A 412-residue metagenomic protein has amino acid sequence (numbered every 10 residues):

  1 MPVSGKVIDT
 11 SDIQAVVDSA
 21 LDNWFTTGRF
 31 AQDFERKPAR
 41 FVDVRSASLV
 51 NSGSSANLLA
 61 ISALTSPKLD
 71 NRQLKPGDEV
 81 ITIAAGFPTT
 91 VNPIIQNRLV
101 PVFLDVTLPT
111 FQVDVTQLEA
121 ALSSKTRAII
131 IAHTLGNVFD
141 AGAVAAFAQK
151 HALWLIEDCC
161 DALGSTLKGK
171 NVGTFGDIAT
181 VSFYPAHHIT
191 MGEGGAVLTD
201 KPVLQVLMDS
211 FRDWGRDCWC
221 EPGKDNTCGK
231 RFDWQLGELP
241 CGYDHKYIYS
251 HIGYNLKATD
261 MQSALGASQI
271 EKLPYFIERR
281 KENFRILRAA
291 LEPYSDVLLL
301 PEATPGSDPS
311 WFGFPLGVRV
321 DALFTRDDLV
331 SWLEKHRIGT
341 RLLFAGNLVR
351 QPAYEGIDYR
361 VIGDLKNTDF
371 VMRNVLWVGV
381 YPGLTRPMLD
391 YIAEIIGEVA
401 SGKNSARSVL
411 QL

Functional and structural regions predicted by a protein language model:
M1-F25, R29, S250: N-terminal "arm"/small-domain region of PLP-dependent enzymes with the aminotransferase-like
W24, R29-E79, N92-Q96, F103 (+1 more regions): Phosphate-binding glycine-rich loop
A31-R36, V44-A47, G53-S54, T116 (+5 more regions): PLP-dependent aminotransferase class I/II
A47-S48, A179, G195: Short, well-ordered beta-strand core segments
S66-C159, T166: PLP-dependent aminotransferase-like
I81, V102, L155-I156, T180 (+2 more regions): Structural detector of well-ordered beta-strand residues that form the stable sheet scaffold of enzyme domains
E157-M191, V206, I248: Conserved active-site segment immediately N-terminal to the catalytic lysine that forms the internal aldimine
G192-T199, R326: Active-site-proximal alpha-helical scaffold in enzymes
